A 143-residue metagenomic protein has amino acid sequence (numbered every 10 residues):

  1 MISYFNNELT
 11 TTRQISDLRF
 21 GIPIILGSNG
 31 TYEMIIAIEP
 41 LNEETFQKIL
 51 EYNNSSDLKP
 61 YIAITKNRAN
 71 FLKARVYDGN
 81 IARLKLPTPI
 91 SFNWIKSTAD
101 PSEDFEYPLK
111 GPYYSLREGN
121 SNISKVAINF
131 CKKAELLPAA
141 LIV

Functional and structural regions predicted by a protein language model:
M1-V143: Catalytic domains of riboflavin
